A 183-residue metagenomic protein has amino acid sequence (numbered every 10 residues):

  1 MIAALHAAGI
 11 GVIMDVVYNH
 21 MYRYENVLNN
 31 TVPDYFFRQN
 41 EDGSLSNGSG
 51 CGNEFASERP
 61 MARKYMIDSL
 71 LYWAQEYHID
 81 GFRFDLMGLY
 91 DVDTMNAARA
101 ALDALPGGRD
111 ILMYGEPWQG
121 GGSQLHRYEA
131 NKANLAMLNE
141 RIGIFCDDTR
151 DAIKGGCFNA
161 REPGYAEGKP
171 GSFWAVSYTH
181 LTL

Functional and structural regions predicted by a protein language model:
M1-Y77, R83-L105, I111-L112, S123-Q124 (+2 more regions): Substrate-binding/active-site clefts of carbohydrate-active enzymes
L86-L181: Active-site-proximal helices and loops of the catalytic beta/alpha 8
